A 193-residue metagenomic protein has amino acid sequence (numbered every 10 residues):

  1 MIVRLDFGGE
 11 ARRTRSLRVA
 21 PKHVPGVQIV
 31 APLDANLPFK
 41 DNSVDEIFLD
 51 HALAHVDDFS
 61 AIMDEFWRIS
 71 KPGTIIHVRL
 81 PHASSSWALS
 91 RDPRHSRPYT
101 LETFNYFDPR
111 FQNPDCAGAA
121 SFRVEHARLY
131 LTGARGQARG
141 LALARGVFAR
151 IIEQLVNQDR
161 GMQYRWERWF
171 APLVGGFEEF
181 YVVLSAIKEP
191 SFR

Functional and structural regions predicted by a protein language model:
I2-S84: Conserved SAM-binding loop
A61, W67, K71, I75-R193: S-adenosyl-L-methionine-dependent methyltransferase catalytic module, highlighting the catalytic core
